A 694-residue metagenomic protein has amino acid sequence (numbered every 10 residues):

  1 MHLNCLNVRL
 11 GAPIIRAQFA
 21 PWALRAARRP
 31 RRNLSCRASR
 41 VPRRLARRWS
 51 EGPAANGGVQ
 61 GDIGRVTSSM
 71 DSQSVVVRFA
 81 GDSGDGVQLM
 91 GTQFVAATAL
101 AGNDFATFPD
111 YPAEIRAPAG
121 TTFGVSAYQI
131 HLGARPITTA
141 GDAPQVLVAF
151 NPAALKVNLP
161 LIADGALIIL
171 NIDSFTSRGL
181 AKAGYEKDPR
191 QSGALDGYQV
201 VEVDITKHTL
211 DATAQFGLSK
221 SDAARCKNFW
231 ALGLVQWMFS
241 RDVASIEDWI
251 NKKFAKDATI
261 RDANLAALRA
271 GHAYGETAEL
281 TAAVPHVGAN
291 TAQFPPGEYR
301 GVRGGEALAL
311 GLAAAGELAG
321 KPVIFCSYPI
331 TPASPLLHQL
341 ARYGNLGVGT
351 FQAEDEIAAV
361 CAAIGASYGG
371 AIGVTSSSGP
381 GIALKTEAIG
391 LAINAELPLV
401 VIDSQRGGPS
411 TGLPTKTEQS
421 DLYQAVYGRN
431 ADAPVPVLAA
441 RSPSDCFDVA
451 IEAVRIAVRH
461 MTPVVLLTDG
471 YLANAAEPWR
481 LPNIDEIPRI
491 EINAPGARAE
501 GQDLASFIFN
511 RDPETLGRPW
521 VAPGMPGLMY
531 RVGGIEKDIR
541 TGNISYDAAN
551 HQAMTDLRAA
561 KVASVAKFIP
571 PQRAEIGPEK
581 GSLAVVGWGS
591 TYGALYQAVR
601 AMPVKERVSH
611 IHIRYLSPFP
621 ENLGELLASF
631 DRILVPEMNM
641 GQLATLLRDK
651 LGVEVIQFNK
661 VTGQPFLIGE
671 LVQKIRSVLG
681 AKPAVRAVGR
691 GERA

Functional and structural regions predicted by a protein language model:
N56, G61-A319: Active-site cofactor/cluster-binding pocket
S74-A163, L310, V323, T331-Y427 (+2 more regions): Thiamine diphosphate
Y111-P112, I250, A267, G288-A292 (+6 more regions): A glycine-rich phosphate-binding loop feature that marks nucleotide/adenosyl-phosphate handling sites
G141, L195-Y198, E202-H208, K416-P463 (+4 more regions): Conserved thiamine diphosphate
D211-A214, L280-G297, A315-P322, Q339-L346 (+4 more regions): Gly-rich Lys/Arg/Thr-decorated short loops/hinges at beta-loop-alpha junctions or inter-strand turns that position
F294, G301-G311, A319, V449 (+1 more regions): Flexible, low-complexity linker and terminal segments
